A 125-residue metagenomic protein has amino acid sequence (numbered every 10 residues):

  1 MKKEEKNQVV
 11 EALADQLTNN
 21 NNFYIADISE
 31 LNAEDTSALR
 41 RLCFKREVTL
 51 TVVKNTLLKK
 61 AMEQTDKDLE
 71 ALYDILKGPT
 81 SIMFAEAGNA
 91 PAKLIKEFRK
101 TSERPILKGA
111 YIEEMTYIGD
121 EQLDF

Functional and structural regions predicted by a protein language model:
M1-Y111, M115: Positively charged, polar, low-complexity stretches
Y117-F125: Phosphate-binding/catalytic loops
